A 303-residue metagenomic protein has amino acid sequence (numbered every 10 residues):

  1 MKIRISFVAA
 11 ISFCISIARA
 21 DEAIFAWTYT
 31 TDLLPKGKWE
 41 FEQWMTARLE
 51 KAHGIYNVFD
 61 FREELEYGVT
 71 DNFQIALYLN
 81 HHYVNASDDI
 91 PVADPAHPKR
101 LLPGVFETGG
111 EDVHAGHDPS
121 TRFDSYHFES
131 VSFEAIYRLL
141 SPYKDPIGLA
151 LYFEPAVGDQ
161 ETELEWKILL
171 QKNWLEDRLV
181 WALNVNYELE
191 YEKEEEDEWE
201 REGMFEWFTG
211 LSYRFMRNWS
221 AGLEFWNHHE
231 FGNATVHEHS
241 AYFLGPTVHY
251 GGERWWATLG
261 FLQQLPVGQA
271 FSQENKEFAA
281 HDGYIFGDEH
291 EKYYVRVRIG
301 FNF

Functional and structural regions predicted by a protein language model:
M1-R4: Positively charged n-region of N-terminal signal peptides that target proteins for export
S6-C14: Bacterial N-terminal signal peptides
A20-F303: Transmembrane beta-barrel domains of Gram-negative outer membranes and organellar outer membranes
